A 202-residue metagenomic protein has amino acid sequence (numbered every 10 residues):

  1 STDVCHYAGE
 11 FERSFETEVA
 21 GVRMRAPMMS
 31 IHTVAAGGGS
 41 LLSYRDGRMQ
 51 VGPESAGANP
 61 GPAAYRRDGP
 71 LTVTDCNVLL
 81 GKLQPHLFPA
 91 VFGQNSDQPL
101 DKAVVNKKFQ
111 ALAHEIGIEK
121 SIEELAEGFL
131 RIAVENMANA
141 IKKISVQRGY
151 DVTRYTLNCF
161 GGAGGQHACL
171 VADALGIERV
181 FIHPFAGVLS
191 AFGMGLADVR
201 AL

Functional and structural regions predicted by a protein language model:
S1-L202: N-terminally biased helix-coil "hinge/interface" segments that flank
